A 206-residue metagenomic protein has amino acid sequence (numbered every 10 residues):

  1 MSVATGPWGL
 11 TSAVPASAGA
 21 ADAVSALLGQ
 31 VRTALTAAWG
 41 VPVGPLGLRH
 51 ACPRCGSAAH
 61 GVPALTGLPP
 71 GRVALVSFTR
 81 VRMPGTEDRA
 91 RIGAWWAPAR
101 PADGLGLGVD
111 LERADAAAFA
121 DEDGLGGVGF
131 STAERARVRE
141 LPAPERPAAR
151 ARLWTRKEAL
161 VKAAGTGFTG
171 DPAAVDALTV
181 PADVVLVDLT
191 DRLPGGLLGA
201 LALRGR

Functional and structural regions predicted by a protein language model:
M1-R206: Core catalytic alpha/beta fold that binds nucleotide/phospho-ligands
